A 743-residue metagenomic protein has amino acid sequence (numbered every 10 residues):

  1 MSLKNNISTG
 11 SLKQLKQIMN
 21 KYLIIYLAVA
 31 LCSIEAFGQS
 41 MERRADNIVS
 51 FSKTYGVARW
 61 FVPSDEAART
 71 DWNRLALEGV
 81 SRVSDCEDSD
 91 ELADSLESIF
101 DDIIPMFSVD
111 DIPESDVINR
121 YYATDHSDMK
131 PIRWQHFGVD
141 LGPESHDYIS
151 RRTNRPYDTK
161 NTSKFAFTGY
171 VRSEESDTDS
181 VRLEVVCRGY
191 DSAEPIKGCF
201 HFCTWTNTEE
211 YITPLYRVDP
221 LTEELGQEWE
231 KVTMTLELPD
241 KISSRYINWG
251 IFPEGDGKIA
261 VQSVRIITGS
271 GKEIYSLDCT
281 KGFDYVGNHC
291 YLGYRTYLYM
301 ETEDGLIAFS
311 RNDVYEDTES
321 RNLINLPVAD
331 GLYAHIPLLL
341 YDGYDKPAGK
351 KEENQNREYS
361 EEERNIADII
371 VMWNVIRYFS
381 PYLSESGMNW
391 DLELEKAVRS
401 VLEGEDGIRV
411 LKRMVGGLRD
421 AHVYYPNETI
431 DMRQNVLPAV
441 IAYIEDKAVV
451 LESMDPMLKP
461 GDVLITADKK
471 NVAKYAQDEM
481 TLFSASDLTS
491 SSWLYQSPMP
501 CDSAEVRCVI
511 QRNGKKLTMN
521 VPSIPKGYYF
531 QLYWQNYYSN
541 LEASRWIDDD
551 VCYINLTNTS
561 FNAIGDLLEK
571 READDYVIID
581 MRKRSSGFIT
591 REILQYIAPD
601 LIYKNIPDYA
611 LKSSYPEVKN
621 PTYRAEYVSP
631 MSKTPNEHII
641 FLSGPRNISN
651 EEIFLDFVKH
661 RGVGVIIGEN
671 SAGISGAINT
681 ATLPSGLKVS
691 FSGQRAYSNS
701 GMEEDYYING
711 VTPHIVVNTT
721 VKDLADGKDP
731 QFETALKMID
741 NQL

Functional and structural regions predicted by a protein language model:
M1-M41: Bacterial Sec-dependent N-terminal signal peptides
G38-K164, G169-G189, A193, T222-G226 (+10 more regions): Flexible, low-complexity junctional segments that flank or bridge functional domains
T162-K164, N207-S244, G287, T296-M300: Extracellular carbohydrate recognition and processing domains and analogous Trp-centered ligand-binding platforms
S192-T204, R245-N248: Beta-strand acidic-aromatic groove motif in beta-rich domains, primarily in extracellular
C203-Y211, G269-G271, K470: Change "in extracellular beta-sheet-rich domains … of secreted and cell-surface proteins" to "in beta-sheet-rich domains
K231-V264: Extracellular beta-strand ligand-recognition surfaces/modules
H638-H660, G664-A672: Extended C-terminal subregions enriched in glycine
A696-K722, K728: Active-site rim recognition segments
